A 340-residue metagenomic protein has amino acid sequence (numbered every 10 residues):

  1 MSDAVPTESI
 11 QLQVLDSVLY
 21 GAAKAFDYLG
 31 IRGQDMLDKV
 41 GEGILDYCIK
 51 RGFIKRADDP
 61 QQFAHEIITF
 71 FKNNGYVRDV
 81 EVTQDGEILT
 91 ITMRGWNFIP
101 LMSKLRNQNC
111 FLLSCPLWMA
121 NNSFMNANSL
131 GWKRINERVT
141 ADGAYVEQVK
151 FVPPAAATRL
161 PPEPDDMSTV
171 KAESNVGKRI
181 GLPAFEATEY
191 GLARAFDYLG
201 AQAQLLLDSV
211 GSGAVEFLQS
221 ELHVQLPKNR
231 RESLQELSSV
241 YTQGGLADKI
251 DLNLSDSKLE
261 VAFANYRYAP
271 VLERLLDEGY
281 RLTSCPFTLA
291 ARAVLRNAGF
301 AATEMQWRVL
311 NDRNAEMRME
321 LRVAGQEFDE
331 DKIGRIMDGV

Functional and structural regions predicted by a protein language model:
M1-C115, A120-A127, G131-P286, N297 (+1 more regions): N-terminal accessory segment detector
